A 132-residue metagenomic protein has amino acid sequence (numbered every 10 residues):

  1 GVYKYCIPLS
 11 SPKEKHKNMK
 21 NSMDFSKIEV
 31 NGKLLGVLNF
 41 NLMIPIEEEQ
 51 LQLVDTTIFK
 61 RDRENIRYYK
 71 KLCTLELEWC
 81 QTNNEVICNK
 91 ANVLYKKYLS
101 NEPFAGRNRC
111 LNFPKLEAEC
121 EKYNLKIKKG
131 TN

Functional and structural regions predicted by a protein language model:
Y3-N39: Compact nucleic-acid interaction/catalytic patches
I28-N132: C-terminal terminal-subdomain/extension
